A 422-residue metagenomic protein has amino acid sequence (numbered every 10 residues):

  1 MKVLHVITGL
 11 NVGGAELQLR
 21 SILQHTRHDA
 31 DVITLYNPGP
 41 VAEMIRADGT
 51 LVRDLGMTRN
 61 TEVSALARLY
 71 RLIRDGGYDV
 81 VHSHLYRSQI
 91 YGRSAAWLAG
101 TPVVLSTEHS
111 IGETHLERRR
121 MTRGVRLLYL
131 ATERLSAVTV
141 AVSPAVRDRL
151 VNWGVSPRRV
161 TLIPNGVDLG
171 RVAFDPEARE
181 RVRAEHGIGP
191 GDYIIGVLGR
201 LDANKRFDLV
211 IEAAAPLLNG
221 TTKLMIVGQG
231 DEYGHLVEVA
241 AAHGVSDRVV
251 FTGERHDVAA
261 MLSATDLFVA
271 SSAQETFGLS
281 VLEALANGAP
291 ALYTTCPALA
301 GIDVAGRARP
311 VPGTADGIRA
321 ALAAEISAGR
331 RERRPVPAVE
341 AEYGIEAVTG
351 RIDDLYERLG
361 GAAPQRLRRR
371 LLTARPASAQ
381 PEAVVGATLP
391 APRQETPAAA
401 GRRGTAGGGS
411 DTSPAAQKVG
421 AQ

Functional and structural regions predicted by a protein language model:
H5-S64, R149, G230-D231: N-terminal strand-loop element at the rim of the active site of nucleotide-sugar-dependent glycosyltransferases
G13-S21, Y193, V197-P216, D231-G234: A conserved mid-protein helix/loop that constitutes part of the nucleotide-sugar donor-binding site
T34, P290-T294: Short hydrophobic beta-strand element within catalytic cores of glycosyltransferases and related nucleotide-activated
V63-A67, P102-V103, G112-L135, D148: Nucleotide-sugar donor phosphate/pyrophosphate-binding loop at the beta->alpha transition of glycosyltransferases
A145, G166: Carbohydrate-associated surface elements
A173-I188, R333-V336: A short helix/loop element that forms part of the nucleotide-sugar donor recognition site in Leloir-type
E254, A273: Aromatic "clamp/platform" in nucleotide-sugar-dependent glycosyltransferases that forms part of the donor/acceptor
A305-D316, A323-G329: Conserved acidic donor-binding segment of nucleotide-sugar-dependent glycosyltransferases
